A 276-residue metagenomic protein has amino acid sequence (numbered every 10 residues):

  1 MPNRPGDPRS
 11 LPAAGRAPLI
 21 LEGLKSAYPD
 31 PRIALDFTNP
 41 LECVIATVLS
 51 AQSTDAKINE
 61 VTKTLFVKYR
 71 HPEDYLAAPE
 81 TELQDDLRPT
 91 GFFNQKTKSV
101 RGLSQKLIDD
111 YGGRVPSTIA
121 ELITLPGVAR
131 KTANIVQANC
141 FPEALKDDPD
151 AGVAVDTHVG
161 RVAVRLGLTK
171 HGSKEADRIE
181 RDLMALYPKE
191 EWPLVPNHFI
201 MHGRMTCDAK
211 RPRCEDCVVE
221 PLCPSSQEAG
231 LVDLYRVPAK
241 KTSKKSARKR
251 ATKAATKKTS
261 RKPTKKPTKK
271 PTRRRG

Functional and structural regions predicted by a protein language model:
M1-R9, A229-G276: Polybasic, lysine-enriched low-complexity intrinsically disordered terminal tails
P2-P238: Catalytic cores of DNA base-excision repair glycosylases
